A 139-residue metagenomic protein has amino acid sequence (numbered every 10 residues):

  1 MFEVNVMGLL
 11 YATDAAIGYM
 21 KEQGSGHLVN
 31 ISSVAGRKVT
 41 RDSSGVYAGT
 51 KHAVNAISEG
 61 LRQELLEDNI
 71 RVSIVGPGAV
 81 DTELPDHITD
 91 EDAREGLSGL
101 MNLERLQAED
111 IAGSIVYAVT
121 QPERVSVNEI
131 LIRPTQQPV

Functional and structural regions predicted by a protein language model:
M1: A hydrophobic alpha-helix adjacent to the NAD(P)-binding/active-site core of NAD(P)-dependent oxidoreductases, strongly
T13, T50: Active-site helix of classical SDR
A15-G24, K38: A short helix-coil junction within the Rossmann-fold of NAD(P)-dependent oxidoreductases
S33: Residue(s) in the substrate-gating loop at a strand-loop-helix junction that position the organic substrate next
K38, G60-I70: Active-site-adjacent segment of SDR/Rossmann-fold oxidoreductases
T40-A48, G60: Active-site loop-to-helix junction immediately N-terminal to the catalytic Tyr of the SDR YXXXK motif in Rossmann-fold
I70, I74-V75, R94-V139: C-terminal helical subdomain
